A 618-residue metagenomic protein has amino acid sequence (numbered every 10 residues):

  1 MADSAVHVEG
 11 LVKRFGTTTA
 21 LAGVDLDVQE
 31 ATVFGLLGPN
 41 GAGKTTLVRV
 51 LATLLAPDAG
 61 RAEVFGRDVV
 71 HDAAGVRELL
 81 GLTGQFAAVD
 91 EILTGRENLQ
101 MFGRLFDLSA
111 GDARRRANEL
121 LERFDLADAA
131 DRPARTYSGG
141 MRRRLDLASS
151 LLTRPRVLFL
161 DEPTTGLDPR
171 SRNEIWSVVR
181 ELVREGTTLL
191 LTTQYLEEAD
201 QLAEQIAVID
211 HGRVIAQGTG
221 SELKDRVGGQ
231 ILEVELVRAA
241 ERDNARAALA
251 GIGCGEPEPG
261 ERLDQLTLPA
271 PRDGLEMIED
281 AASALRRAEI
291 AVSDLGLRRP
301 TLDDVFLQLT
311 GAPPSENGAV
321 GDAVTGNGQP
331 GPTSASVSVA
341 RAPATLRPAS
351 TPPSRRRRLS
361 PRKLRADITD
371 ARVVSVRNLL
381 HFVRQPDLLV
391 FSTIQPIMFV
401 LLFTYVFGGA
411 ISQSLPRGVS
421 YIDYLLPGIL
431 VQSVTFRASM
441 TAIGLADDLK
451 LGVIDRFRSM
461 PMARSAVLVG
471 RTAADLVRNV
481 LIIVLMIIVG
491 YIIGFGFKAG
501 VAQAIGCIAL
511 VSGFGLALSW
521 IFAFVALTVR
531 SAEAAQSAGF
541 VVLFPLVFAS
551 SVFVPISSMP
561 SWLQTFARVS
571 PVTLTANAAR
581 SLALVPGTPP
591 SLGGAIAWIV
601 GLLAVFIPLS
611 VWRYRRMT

Functional and structural regions predicted by a protein language model:
M1-V12, A312-I368: ABC-family P-loop ATPase nucleotide-binding domain
D3-D210, A216, R458-S459, R464-A473 (+1 more regions): ABC transporter nucleotide-binding domains
S4, R355-Q395: Aromatic- and glycine-rich beta-strand/loop motifs that create alpha-glucan
W176-P271: ABC transporter nucleotide-binding domain
V337, A342, L346-T351, A583-P586 (+1 more regions): Junction motif at the cytosolic side of a transmembrane helix
R384-A410, I422-R437, F544-L546, G601: Hydrophobic alpha-helical transmembrane segments of multi-pass membrane transport/permease proteins
S412, K498, V547-L602: Membrane-interfacial helix-loop-helix junctions in multi-pass membrane proteins
R464-G539, F544, P589-V611: Alpha-helical transmembrane segments and their short interhelical loops
